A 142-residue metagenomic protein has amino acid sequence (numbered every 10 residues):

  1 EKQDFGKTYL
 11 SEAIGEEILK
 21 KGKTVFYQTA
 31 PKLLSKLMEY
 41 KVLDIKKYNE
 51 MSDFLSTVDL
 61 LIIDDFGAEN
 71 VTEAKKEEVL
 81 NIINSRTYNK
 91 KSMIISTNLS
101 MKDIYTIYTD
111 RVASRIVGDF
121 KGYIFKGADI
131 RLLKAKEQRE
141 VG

Functional and structural regions predicted by a protein language model:
E1-F26: Walker A/P-loop
Q3-F5, K32-S35: Short, catalytically relevant binding-site loops at active-site mouths
E17, K36-L61, E77-S85: Conserved alpha-helical scaffold flanking the Walker A/P-loop in AAA+ ATPase domains
G22-T24, T57-L61, N89-I95: Loop/turn-to-beta-strand initiation segments
F26-Q28, Y123: General small-molecule cofactor/ligand-binding pocket signal
A30, V58, D65-G67: Conserved Walker B
L33-Y40, F66-G142: Replace "adjacent to P-loop NTPase cores in ATP/GTP-dependent enzymes" with "adjacent to NTP-binding cores
